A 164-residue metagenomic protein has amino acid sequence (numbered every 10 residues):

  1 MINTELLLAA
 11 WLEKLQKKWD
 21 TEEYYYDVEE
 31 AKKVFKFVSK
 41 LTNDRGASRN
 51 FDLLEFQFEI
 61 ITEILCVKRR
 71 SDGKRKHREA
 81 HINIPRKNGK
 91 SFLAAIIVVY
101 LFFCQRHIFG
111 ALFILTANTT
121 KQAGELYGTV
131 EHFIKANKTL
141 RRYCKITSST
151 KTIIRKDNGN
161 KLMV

Functional and structural regions predicted by a protein language model:
M1-V164: Phosphate/NTP-binding elements of NTP-utilizing enzymes
